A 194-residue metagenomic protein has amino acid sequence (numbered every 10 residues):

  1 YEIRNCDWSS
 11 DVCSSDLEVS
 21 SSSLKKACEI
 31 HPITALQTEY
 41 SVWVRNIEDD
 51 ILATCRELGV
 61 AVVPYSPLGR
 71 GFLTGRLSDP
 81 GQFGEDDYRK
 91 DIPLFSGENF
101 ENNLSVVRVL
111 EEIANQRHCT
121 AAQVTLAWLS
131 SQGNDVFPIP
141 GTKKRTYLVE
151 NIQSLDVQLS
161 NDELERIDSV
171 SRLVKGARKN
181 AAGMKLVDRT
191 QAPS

Functional and structural regions predicted by a protein language model:
Y1-C13: Single conserved hydrophobic/aromatic residue that forms the stacking wall/gate of nucleotide- or nucleobase-binding
S10-D50, A61: Glycine/proline-rich, positively charged, aromatic-decorated active-site loop/lid region on the catalytic face
C13, E111-A127: Acyl activation and transfer enzymes in specialized metabolism, enriched for ANL adenylate-forming modules
S20, Y40-V44, S66-L73, W128 (+1 more regions): Glycine-rich beta-alpha junction loops
L36, C55, V62-Y65, L110 (+3 more regions): Conserved, mostly hydrophobic/aromatic
I47-E85, T120: Aromatic-lined glycan-binding groove of carbohydrate-active enzymes
E57, E85-Q116, S131, D135-V136 (+1 more regions): Terminal-tail/helix-coil boundary detector
F137-Y147: Glycine-rich phosphate-binding active-site loops on the catalytic face of alpha/beta enzymes
